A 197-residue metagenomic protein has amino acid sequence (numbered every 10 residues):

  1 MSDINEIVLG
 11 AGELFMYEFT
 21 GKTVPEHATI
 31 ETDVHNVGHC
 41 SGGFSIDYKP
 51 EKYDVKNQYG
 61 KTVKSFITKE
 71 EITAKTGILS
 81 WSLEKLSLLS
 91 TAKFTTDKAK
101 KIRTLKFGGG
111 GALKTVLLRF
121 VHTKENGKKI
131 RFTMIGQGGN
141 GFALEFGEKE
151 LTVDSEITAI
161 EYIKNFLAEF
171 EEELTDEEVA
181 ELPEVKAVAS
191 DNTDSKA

Functional and structural regions predicted by a protein language model:
M1-S2, T193: Exposed regions on extracellular, virion, or secretory-pathway luminal proteins
S2-L86, I135-T152: Solvent-exposed edge beta-strands and adjacent loop segments that serve as assembly or binding interfaces
E31, H35-G42, K49, W81-K85 (+3 more regions): Surface-exposed, low-hydrophobicity beta-strand/loop segments enriched in small/polar/acidic residues
V37, E51, Q58, K101 (+2 more regions): A generic signature of intrinsically disordered, low-complexity regions enriched in glycine/proline and charged/polar
T73-G77, L117-R119, D154-T158: Beta-strand secondary-structure signal
N126-A197: Mixed-charge, glycine-accented linear interaction segment located at domain edges/termini
